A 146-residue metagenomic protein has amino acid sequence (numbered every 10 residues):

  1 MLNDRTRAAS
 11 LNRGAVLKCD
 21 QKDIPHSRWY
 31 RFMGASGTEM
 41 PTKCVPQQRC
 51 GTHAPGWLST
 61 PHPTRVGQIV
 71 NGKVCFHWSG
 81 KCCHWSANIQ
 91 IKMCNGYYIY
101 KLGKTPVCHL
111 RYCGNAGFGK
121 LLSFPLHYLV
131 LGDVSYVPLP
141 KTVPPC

Functional and structural regions predicted by a protein language model:
M1-R7, H109-C146: Extracellular/luminal ectodomains of metazoan preproproteins built from arrays of small disulfide-bonded modules
L2-I99: Folded, disulfide-stabilized extracellular/luminal domains of secretory-pathway proteins
G34-S36, K104, G132, P140: Generic alpha-helical secondary structure signal
S86-K120: Compact beta-sheet-dominated globular domain cores
